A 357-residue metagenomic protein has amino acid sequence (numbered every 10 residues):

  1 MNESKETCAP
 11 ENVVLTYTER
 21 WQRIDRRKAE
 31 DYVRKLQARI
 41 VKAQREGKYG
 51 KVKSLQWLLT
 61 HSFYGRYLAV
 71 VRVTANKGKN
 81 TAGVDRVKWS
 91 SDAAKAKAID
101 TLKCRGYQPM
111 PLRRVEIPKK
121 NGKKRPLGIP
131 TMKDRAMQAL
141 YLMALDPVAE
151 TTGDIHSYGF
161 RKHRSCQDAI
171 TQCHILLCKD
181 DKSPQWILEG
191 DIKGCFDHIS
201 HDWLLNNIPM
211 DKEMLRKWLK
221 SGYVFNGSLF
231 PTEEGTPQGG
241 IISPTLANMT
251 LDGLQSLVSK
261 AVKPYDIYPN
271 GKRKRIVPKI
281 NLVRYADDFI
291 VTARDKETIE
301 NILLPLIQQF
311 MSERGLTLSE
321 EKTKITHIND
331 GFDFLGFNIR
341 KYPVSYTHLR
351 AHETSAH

Functional and structural regions predicted by a protein language model:
M1-R20: Intrinsically disordered, low-complexity and often Lys/Arg-enriched segments
T18-G78, M143-G159: Charged boundary/loop elements
K53-K124: Phosphate/adenylate-binding "loop-and-lid" substructures adjacent to NTP/NAD/dNTP-binding pockets in NTP-dependent
V70-V73, I99-K123, M132, A136-L145 (+2 more regions): Reverse-transcriptase-like RNA-dependent polymerase core
T101, R105, I155-H156, R161 (+1 more regions): Conserved polymerase palm-domain catalytic core
G331-K341: Acidic/histidine-rich catalytic neighborhood
T347-H357: Conserved small/polar residues in nucleotide/adenosyl-binding loops
